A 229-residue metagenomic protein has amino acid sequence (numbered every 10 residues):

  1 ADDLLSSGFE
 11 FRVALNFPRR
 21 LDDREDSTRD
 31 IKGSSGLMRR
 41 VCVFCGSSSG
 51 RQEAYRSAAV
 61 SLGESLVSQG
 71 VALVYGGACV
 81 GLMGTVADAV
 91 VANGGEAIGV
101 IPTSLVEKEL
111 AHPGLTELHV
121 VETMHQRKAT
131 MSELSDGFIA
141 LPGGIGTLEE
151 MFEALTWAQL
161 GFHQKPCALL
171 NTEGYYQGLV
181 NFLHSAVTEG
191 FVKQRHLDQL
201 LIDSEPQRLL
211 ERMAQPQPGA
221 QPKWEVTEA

Functional and structural regions predicted by a protein language model:
A1-V13: Extreme N-terminal basic, low-complexity initiation segments that serve as generic localization/processing leaders
R12-L15, E25: Charged/polar low-complexity intrinsically disordered segments
R20-L37: Short, Lys/Arg-enriched N-terminal segments with co-localized hydrophobic residues within the first ~10-30 amino acids
G36-L134, E173-Q207, R212, P216-A229: A cross-family phosphate/adenosyl-ligand binding-site feature
R127-G161, A168, A220-E225: Active-site/ligand-binding-proximal alpha/beta "capping" segment
L141, F162-K165, E173-G178: Glycine-rich phosphate/nucleotide-binding loop
L141-P142, P166-L170, L197-L200: Flexible, glycine/proline-enriched loop segments at strand-loop-helix junctions that form or flank small-ligand binding
